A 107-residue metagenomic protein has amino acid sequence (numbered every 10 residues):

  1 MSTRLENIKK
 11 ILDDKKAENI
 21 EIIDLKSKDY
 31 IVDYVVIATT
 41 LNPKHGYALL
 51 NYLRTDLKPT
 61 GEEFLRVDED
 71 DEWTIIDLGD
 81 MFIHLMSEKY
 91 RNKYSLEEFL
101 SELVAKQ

Functional and structural regions predicted by a protein language model:
M1-A38, N42-L65, V104-Q107: Ribosome large-subunit tunnel/peptidyl-transferase-proximal elements
R54-H84: Mid-chain, well-packed structural core segment of small domains
W73-E102: C-terminal structural segments of small proteins and small subunits
